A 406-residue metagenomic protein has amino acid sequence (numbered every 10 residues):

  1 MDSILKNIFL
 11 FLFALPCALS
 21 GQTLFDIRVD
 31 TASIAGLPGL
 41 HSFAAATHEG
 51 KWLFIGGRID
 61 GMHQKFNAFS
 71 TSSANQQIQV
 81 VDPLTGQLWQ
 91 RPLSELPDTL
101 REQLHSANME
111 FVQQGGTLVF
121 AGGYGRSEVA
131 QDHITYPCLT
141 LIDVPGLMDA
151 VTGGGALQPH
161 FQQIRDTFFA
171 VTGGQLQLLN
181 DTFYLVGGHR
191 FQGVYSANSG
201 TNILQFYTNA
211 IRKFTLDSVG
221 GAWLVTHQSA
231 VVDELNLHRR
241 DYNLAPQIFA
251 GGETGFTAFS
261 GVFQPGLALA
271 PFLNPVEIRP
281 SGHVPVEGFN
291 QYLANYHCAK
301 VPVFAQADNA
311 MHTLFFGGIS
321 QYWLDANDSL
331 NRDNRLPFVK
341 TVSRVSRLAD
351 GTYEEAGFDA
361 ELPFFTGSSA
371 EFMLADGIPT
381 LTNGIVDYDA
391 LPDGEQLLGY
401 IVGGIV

Functional and structural regions predicted by a protein language model:
T23-I34, F43-E95, G123, S127-C138 (+2 more regions): Beta-propeller domains
T23-S33, G86-L100, P145-T167, F214-L235 (+2 more regions): Blade-edge beta-strand/turn elements of extracellular beta-propeller and related beta-sheet repeat scaffolds
H41-A45, E102-F111, T172-L176, R240-A245 (+3 more regions): Beta-propeller and closely related beta-sheet repeat lectin domains
K51-I55, T117-A121, T182-L185, G252-A258 (+2 more regions): Entry beta-strands of beta-propeller and related beta-repeat scaffolds
R58-D60, Y124-R126, H189-F191, V262-Q264 (+2 more regions): Residue-level signature of beta-propeller blades and closely related beta-rich strand-turn architectures in secreted
A68-Q87, D132-A150, N198-G220, A270-H283 (+1 more regions): Beta-propeller blade signature
R101-N108, G125-L179: Asp-box/WD-like beta-propeller blade repeats and closely related beta-sheet repeat scaffolds
L293-P392: Loop/turn-rich, solvent-exposed surfaces of beta-rich toroidal or solenoidal domains
